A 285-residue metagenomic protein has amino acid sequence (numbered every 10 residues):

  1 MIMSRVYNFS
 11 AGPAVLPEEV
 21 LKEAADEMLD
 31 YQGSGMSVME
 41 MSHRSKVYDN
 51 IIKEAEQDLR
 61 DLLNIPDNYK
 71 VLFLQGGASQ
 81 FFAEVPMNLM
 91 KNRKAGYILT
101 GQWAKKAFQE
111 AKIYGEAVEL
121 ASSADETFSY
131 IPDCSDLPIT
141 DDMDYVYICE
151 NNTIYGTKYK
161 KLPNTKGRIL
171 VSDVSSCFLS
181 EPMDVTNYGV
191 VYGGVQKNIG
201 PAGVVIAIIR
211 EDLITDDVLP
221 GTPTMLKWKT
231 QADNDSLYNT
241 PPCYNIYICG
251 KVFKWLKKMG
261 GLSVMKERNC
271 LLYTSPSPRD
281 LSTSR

Functional and structural regions predicted by a protein language model:
R5-E56: A glycine-/small-polar-enriched, mobile loop at the entrance of the PLP active site in fold-type I
G12, A111, S122-F178: Active-site phosphate-binding strand-loop segment of PLP-dependent enzymes
P17, V195-R268: Active-site C-terminal subdomain of aminotransferase-like
M36-F81, N88, Q102, Q109-E110: Conserved N-terminal alpha-helix of the aminotransferase class I/II PLP-enzyme fold
S79-V146: PLP-dependent aminotransferase-like
V171, V185-Q196, V205: Conserved active-site segment immediately N-terminal to the catalytic lysine that forms the internal aldimine
Y273-D280: Conserved small/polar residues in nucleotide/adenosyl-binding loops
